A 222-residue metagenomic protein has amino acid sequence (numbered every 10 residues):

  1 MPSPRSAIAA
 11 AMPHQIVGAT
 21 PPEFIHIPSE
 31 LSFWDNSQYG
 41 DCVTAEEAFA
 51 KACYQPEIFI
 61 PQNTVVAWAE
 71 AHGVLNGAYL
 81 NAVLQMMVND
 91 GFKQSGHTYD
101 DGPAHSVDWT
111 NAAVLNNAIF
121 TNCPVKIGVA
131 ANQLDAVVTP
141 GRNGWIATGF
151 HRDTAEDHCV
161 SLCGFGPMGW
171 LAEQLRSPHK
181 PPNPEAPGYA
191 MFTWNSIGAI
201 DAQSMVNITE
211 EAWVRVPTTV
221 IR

Functional and structural regions predicted by a protein language model:
M1-R222: Catalytic-core signature of thiol
